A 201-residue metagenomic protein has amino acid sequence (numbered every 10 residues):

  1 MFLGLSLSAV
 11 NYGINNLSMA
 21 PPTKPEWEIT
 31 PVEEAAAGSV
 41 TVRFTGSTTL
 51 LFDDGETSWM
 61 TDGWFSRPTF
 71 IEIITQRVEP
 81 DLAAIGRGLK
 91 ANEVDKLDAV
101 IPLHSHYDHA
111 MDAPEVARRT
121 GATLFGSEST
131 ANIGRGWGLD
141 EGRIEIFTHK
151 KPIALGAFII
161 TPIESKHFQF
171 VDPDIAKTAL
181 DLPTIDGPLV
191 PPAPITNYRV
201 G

Functional and structural regions predicted by a protein language model:
F2-A20: Membrane-interface motif at the C-terminal end of an N-terminal transmembrane signal
N16-A37, E128-G201: Metallo-beta-lactamase
W27, V32, T57-P102, H106 (+2 more regions): Pre-active-site segment of Zn-dependent metallo-hydrolases
T41-F44, W59-D62, I159-S165: Active-site-proximal beta-strand elements of phosphoester/diester hydrolases
T48-D53, G201: Short beta-strand scaffold segments in enzyme catalytic cores
F52-G55, L155-G156: Active-site beta-strand termini and strand-to-loop segments that position acidic
T57, R119-A122: A short helix->loop->beta-strand "cap" motif at the edges of active sites that frequently abuts
G121-S129: Short internal beta-strands
